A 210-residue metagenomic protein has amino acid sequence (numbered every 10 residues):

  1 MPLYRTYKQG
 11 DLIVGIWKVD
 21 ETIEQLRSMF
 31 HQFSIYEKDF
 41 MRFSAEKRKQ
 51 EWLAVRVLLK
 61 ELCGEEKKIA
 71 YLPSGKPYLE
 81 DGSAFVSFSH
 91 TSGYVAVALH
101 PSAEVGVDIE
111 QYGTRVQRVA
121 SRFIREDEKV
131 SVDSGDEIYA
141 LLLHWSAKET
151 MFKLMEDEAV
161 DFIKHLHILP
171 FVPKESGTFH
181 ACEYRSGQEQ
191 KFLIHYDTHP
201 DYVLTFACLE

Functional and structural regions predicted by a protein language model:
M1-E210: Core catalytic alpha/beta fold that binds nucleotide/phospho-ligands
